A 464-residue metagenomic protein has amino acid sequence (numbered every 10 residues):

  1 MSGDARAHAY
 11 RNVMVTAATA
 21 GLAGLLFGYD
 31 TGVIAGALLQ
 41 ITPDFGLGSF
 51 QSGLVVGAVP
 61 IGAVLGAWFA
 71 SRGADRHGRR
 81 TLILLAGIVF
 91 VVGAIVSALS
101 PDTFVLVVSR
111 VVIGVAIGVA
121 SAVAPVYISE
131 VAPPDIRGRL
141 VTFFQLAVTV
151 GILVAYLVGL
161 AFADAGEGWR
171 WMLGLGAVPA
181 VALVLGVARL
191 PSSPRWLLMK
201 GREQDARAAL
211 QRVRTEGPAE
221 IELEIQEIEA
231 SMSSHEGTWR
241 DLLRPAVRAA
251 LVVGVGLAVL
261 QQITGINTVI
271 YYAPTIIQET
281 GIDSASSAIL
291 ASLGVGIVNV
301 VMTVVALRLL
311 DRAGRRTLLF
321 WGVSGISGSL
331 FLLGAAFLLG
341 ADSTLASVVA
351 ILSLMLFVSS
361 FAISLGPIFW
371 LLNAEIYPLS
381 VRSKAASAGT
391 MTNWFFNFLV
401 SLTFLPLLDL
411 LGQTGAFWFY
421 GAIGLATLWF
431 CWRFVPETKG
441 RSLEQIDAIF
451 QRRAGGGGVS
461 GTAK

Functional and structural regions predicted by a protein language model:
M1-D205, A209-Q211, M232-K464: Alpha-helical transmembrane bundle of multi-pass membrane proteins
R212-L223: Short intracellular "coupling" helices and adjacent cytoplasmic loop segments at the cytosolic face of multi-pass
I221-E236: Short, membrane-interfacial amphipathic segments enriched in basic
